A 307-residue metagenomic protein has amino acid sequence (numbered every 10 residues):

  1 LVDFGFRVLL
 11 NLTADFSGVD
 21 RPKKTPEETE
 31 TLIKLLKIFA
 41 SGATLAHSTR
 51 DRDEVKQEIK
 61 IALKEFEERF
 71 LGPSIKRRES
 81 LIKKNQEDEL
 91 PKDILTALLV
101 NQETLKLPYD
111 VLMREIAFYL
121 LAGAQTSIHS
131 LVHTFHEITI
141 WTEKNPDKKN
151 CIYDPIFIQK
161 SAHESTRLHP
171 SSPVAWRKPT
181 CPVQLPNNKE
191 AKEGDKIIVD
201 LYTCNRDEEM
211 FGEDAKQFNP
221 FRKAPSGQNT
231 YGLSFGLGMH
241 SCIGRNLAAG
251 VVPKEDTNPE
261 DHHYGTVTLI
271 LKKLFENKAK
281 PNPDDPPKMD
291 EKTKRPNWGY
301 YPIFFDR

Functional and structural regions predicted by a protein language model:
L1-A124: Cytochrome P450 heme-thiolate monooxygenase catalytic core
L9-T13, L131-I138, A162, V252 (+1 more regions): Buried hydrophobic packing segments
L95-C151, V252, V267: Central I-helix of cytochrome P450 enzymes
L121-Q125, L131-H136, P170, K178-T180 (+3 more regions): Histidine- and/or cysteine-centered catalytic micro-motif in compact active-site loops
C151-K189: Conserved cytochrome P450 K-helix E-x-x-R motif and the immediately C-terminal K′/meander segment
V174, N188-D207: A translation/RNA-centric and nucleic-acid-associated enzymatic feature enriched in Class II aminoacyl-tRNA synthetases
D200-G227, F235: Conserved cytochrome P450 K-helix/beta-meander segment immediately N-terminal to the heme-binding cysteine loop
R222-G299: Cytochrome P450 heme-thiolate "Cys pocket" and heme-binding signature region
